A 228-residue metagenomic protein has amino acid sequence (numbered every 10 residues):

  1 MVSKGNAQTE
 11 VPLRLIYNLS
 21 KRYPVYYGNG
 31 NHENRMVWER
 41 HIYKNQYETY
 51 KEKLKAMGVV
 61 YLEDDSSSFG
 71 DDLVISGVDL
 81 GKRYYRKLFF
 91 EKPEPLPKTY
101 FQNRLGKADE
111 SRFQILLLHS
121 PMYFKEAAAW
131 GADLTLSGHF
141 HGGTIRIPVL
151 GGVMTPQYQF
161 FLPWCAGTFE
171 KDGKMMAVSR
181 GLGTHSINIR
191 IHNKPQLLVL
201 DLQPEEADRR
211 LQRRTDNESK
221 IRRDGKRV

Functional and structural regions predicted by a protein language model:
M1, P24-N31, L62-D64, I115-L118 (+2 more regions): Active-site neighborhood of phospho(di)ester-bond hydrolases with catalytic His/Asp-centered motifs
M1-K4, N31-R35, S67, G81-R83 (+3 more regions): Solvent-exposed loop/turn segments at secondary-structure junctions within structured extracellular/periplasmic domains
M1-V60: Membrane-embedded segments
V2-T9, N34-E48, R83-E94, V149-F161 (+1 more regions): Acidic/histidine-rich helix-loop elements that form or flank divalent-metal/phosphate-binding sites at the catalytic
V37-G58, S66, G70-Q114, F124-K125 (+1 more regions): Binuclear metal-dependent hydrolase catalytic cores centered on His/Asp/Glu-rich metal-binding motifs
D64-G70, G167-K171: Short acidic-hydrophobic surface loop/beta-edge motif
S120-L198, A207: Conserved beta-sheet core of the metallophosphoesterase superfamily
N217-V228: Long, low-complexity, intrinsically disordered segments
